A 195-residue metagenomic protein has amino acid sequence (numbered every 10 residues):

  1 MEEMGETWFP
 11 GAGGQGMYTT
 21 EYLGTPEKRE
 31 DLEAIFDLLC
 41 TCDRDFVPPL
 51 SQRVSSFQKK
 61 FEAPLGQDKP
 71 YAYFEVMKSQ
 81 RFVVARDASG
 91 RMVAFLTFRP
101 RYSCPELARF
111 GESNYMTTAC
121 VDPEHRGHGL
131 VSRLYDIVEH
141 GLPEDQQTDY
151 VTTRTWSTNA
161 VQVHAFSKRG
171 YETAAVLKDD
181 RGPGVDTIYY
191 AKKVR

Functional and structural regions predicted by a protein language model:
M1-L50: Conserved N-terminal entry element of GNAT/NAT acetyltransferase domains
W8-F9, G14-G16, R169, A175-R195: C-terminal "cap" of GNAT-fold acetyltransferases
D37-E124: Acetyl-CoA-dependent GNAT
Q80, Q146-T148: Short, high-confidence coil segments that cap the C-terminus of an alpha-helix and link into the following beta-strand
V121, G127-H140, H164, K168: Conserved acetyl-CoA-binding loop-helix of GNAT-fold acetyltransferases
V151-V163, D180-G182: Conserved beta-strand-loop-alpha-helix junction that forms the acyl-donor binding cleft
